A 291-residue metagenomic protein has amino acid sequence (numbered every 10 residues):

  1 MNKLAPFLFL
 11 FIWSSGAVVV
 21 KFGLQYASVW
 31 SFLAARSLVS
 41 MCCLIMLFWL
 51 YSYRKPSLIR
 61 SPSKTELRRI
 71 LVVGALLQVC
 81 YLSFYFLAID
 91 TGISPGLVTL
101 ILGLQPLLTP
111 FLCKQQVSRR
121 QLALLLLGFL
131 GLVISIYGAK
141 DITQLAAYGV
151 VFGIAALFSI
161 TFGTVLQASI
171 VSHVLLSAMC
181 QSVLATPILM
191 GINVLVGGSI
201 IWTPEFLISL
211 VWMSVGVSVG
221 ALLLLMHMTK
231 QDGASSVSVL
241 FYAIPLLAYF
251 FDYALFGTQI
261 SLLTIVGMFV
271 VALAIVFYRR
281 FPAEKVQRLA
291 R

Functional and structural regions predicted by a protein language model:
M1-A35, F84, I142-S169, I188 (+3 more regions): Glycine-/small-residue-enriched transmembrane alpha-helix faces in small-molecule transporters and effluxers
M1-K3, Q25-A34, R60-L67, Y137-S159 (+2 more regions): Juxtamembrane helix-entry segments on the extracytoplasmic side of multipass membrane proteins
L8-L10, A35, L97-L104, L166-T186 (+1 more regions): Helix-helix packing/entry segments at the starts of transmembrane helices
S14, V18, I45, A75-V79 (+9 more regions): Hydrophobic/small/kink-forming positions within alpha-helical transmembrane segments of polytopic membrane proteins
G16-A17, I45-V98, I134, S214-D232: Specific transmembrane alpha-helical segments of multi-pass solute transporters/efflux pumps, especially DMT/EamA
Y26-C80, Q105-T109, F158-G163, M179-V196 (+1 more regions): Transmembrane alpha-helices of multi-pass small-molecule transport proteins
S31-C42, L82-R119, A156, A234-Y253: Specific alpha-helical transmembrane segments that line the substrate/conduction pathway and gating interfaces
L44, G103-L104, R120-A139, A156 (+3 more regions): Hydrophobic transmembrane alpha-helices of multi-pass small-molecule transport proteins
